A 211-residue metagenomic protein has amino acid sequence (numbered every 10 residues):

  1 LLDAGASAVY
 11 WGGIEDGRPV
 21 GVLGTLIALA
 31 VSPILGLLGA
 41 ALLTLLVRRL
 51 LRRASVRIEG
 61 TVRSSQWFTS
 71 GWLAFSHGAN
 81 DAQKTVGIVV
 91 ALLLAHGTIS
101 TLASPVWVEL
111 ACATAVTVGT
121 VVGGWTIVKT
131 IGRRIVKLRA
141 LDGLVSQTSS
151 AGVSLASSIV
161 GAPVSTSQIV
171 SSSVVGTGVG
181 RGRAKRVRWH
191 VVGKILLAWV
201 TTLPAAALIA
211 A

Functional and structural regions predicted by a protein language model:
L1-A211: Multi-pass alpha-helical transmembrane bundle typical of ion/small-solute transporters and intramembrane aspartyl
